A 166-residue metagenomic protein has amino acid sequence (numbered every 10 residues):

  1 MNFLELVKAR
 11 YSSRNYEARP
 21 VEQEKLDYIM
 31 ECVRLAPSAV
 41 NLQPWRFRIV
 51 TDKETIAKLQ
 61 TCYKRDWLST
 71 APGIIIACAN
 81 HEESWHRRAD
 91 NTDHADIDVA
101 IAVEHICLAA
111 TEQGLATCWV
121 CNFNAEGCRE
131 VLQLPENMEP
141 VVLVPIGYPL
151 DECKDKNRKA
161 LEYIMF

Functional and structural regions predicted by a protein language model:
F3-P20, V142-F166: C-terminal helix-cap and adjacent tail motif
K25, M30-E31, L35-A102: Glycine/small-residue-rich phosphate/adenosyl-binding loop
V33, I75, D90-V131: Small-aliphatic-rich amphipathic alpha-helix that forms the alpha element of a beta-alpha
L42-W45, L115, V141: Short secondary-structure junction motifs
L59-Q60, H86-R88, E130-V131, C153-N157: Short, well-ordered secondary-structure micro-motifs
P72-I74, T117, E139-V141: Structural motif
A79, N122, Y148: Short secondary-structure boundary segments
C128-V141: Short, electropositive alpha-helical surface patch
